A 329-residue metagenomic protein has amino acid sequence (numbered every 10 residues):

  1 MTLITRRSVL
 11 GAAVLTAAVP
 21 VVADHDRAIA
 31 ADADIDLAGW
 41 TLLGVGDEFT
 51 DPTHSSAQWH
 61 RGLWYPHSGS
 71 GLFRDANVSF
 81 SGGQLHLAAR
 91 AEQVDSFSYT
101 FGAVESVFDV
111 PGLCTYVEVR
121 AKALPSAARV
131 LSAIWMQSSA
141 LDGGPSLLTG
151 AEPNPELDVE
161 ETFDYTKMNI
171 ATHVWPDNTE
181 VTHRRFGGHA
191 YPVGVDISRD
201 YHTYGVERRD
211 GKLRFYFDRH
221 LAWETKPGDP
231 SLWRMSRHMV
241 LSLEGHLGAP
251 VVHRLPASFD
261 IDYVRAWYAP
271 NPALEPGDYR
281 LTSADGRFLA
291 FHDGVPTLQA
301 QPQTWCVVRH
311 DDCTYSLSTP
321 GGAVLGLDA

Functional and structural regions predicted by a protein language model:
M1-T16: N-terminal secretory signal peptides and thylakoid transit peptides that target proteins across membranes
V9, D32-P272: GH16 jelly-roll
V19-A33: C-terminal region of N-terminal signal peptides and the immediate post-cleavage residues of exported proteins
P66-H67, R265, H292-P302: Short, flexible N-terminal segments of the mature chain
G69-S79, R287, A300-V307: Short small/polar-residue motifs
A88, R120, Y216, T282 (+3 more regions): Beta-strand residues in well-ordered beta-sheet regions across diverse protein folds
P272-G294, T304-A329: Extracellular glycan-recognition/adhesion modules and their associated mucin-like linkers
